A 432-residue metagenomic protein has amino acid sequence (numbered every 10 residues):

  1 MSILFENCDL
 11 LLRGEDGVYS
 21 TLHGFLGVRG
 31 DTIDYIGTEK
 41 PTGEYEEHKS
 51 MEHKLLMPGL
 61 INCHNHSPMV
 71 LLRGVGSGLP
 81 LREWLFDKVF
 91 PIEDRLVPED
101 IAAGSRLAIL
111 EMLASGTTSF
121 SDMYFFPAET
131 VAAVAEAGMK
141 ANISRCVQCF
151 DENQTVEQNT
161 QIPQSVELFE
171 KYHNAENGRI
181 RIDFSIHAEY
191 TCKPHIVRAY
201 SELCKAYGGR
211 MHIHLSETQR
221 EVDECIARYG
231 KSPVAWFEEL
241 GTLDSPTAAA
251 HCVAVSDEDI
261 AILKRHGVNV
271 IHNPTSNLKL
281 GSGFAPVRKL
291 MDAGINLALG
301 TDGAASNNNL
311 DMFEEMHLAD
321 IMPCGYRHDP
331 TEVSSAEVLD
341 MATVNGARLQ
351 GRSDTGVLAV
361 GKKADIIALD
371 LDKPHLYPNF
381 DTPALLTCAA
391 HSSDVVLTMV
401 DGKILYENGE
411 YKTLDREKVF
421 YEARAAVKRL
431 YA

Functional and structural regions predicted by a protein language model:
M1-G24, R29, E39, A342-A432: Active-site microenvironment of metallo-dependent hydrolases
I3-N7, T42-W84, R106, L110-A114: Replace "His-x-His-based motif
C8, L26, D31, H53 (+15 more regions): Divalent metal-coordination and catalytic microenvironments
L71-A103, L110, K140-I162, Q219-P246 (+3 more regions): Active-site gating loops and adjacent loop-to-helix segments of metal-dependent hydrolytic enzymes
R73-M139, I162-A175, A423-A432: Alpha-helical scaffold segments that flank or form the walls of functional sites
E129-V253, E258: Metal-coordinating catalytic core of metallo-dependent amide/deamination hydrolases
E239-P246, R288-K373, A389-H391: His/Asp/Glu-enriched, well-ordered alpha-helical/loop segment that forms or immediately abuts the divalent-metal
D257-E258, K264-I295, G300-T301: A conserved active-site cap/scaffold subdomain adjacent to cofactor or substrate pockets
